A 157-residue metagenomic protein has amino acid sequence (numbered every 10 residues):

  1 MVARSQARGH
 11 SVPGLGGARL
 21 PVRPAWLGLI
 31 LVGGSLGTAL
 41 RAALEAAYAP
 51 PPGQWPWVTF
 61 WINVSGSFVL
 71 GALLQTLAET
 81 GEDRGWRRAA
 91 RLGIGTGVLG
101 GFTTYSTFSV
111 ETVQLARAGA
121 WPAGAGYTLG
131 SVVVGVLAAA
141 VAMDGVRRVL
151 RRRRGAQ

Functional and structural regions predicted by a protein language model:
M1-Q157: Membrane-interface helix-loop junctions in multi-pass transporters/channels
